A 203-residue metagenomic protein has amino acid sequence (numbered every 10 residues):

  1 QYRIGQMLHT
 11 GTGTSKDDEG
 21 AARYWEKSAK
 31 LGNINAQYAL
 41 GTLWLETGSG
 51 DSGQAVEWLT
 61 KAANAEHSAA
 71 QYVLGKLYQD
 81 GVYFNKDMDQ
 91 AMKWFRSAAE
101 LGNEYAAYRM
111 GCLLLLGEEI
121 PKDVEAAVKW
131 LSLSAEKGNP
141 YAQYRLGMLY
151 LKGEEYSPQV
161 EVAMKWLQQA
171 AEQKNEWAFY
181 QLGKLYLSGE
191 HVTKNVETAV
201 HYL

Functional and structural regions predicted by a protein language model:
Q1-G5, V196-L203: Low-complexity/repetitive intrinsically disordered segments
Q1-T10, A39-T47, V73-D80, R109-L116 (+2 more regions): Hydrophobic face of amphipathic alpha-helices that form TPR/SEL1-like repeat modules and related alpha-solenoid
T10-T12, D17, K30-N33, E46-T47 (+11 more regions): Short helix-capping/linker turns of helical repeat alpha-solenoids
